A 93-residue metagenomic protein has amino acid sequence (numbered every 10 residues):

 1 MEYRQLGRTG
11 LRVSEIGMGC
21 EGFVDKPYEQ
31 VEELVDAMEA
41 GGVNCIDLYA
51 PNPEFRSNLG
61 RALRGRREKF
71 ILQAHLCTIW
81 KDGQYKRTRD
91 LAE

Functional and structural regions predicted by a protein language model:
M1-A74: N-terminal binding-site loop/beta-alpha segment at the start of enzyme catalytic domains that lines or forms
I79-Y85: A short acidic, helix-capping loop that chelates divalent metal ions and anchors anionic groups
K86-E93: Glycine-rich anion/phosphate-binding loops
